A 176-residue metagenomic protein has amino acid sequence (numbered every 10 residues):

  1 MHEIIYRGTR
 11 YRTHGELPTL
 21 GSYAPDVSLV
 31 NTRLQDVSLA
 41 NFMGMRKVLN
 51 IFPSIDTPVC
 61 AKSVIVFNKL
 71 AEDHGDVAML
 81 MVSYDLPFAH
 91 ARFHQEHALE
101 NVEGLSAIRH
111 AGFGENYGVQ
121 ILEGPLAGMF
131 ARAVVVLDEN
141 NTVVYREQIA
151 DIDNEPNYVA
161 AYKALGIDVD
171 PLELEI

Functional and structural regions predicted by a protein language model:
M1-I176: Chalcogenol-based redox active-site neighborhoods
